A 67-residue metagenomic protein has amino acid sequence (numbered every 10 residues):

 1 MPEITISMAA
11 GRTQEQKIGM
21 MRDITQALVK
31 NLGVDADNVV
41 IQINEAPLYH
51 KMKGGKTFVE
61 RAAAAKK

Functional and structural regions predicted by a protein language model:
P2-K67: A domain-level signal for the structural core that forms small-molecule/cofactor-binding pockets and catalytic centers
